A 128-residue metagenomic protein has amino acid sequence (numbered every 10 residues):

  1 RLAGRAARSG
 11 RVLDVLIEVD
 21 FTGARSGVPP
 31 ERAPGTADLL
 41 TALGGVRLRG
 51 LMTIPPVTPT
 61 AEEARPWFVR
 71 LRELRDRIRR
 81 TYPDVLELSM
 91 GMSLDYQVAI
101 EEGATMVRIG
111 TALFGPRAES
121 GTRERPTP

Functional and structural regions predicted by a protein language model:
R1-L94, I100-E102, F114-P116: Conserved alpha/beta-domain cores
Q97-P128: C-terminal helical cap(s) of enzyme catalytic domains, especially alpha/beta-barrels
